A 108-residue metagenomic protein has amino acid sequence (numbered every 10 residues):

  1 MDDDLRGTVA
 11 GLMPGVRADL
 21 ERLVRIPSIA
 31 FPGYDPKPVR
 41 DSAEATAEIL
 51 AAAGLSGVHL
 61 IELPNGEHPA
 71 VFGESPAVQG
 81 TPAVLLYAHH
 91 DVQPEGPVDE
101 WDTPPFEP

Functional and structural regions predicted by a protein language model:
D2-P108: Acidic/His- and Gly-rich active-site-bordering loop/insert found across diverse amide/peptide-bond hydrolases
